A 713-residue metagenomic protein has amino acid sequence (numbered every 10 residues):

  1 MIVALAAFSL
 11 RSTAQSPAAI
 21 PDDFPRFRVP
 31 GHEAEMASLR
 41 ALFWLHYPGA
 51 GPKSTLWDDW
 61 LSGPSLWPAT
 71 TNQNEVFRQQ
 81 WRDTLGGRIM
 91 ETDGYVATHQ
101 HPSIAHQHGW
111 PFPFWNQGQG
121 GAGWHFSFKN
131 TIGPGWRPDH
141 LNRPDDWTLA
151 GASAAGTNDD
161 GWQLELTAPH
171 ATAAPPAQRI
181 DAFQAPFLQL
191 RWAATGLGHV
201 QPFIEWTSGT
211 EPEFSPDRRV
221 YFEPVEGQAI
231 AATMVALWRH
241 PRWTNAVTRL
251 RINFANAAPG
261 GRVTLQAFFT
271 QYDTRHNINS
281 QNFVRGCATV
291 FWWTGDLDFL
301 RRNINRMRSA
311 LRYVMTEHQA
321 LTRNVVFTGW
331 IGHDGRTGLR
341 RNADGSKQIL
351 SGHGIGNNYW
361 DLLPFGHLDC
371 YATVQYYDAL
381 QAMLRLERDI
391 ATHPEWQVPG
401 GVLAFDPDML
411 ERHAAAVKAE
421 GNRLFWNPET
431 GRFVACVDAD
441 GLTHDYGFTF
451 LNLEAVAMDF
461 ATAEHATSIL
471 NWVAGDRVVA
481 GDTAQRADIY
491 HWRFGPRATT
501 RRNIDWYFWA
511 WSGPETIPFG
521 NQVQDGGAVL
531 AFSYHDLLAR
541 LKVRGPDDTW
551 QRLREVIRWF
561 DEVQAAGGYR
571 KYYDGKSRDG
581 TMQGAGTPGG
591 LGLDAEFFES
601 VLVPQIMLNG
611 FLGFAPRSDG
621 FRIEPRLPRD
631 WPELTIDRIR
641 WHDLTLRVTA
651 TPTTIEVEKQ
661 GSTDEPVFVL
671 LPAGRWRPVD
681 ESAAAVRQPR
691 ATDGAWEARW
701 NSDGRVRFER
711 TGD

Functional and structural regions predicted by a protein language model:
M1-S9: Bacterial N-terminal signal peptides
S16-H125, T131, F269-I304, R308 (+3 more regions): Substrate-binding groove/exosite segments of carbohydrate-active enzymes
P21, P30, E35-L45, P52-S62 (+8 more regions): Active-site acid/base region of carbohydrate-active enzymes
A37, L42, L61, G366-D389 (+5 more regions): Active-site core of glycosidic bond-cleaving carbohydrate-active enzymes
Q119-L149: Extracellular carbohydrate-recognition regions
G123-S127, A154-A246, N253-T264: Extracellular ligand-binding interfaces
L250, Q266-F269: Extracellular beta-strand elements of beta-rich domains used for carbohydrate recognition/degradation or cell-matrix
Q522, H535-D713: Non-catalytic C-terminal accessory modules of carbohydrate-active enzymes
